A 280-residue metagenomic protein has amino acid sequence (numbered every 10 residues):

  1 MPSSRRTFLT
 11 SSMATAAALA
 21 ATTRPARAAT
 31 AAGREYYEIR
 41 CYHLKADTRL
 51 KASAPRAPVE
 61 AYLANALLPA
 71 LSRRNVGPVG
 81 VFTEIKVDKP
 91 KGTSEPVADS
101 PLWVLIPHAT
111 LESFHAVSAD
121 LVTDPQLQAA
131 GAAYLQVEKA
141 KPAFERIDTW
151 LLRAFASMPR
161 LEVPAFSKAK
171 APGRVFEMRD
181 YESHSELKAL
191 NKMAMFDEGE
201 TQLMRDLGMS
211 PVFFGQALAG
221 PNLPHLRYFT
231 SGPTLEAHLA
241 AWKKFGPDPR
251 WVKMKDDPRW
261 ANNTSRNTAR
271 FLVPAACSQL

Functional and structural regions predicted by a protein language model:
M1-A16: N-terminal secretory signal peptides and thylakoid transit peptides that target proteins across membranes
L9-T10, G33, F245: Anionic, Ser/Thr-rich low-complexity intrinsically disordered regions
A16-T22: Hydrophobic h-region of N-terminal signal peptides that target proteins for export in Gram-negative bacteria
T22-I39, D47: C-terminal segment of N-terminal export signals and the immediately downstream linker at the start of the mature
Y36-K45, A52, D180-Y181: Terminal, regulation- and interaction-focused segments at domain boundaries
H43, L152-L235: Surface-exposed interaction/gating patches
H43-L50, R56-V59, N65-R73, G77-K168 (+4 more regions): Hydrophobic, ordered structural segments
A269-Q279: Short, low-complexity, Pro/Ser/Thr/Gly-rich segments in the mature regions of secreted, periplasmic
